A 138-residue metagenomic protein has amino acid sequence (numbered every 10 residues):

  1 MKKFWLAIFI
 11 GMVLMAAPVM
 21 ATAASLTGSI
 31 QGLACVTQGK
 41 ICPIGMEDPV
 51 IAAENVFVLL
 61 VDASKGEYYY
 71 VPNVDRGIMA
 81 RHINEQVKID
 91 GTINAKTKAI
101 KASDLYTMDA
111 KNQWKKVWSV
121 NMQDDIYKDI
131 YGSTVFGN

Functional and structural regions predicted by a protein language model:
M1-K2: N-terminal secretory signal peptides that target proteins for export/translocation
W5-L6, V19-A23: Compositionally biased, disordered extreme N-termini, encompassing classical targeting presequences
L6-I8, G28-S29: Short helix-onset patch at the extreme N-terminus, typifying the N->h transition of secretory signal peptides
A7-A17: Bacterial N-terminal signal peptides
T22-N138: OB-fold and OB-like single-stranded nucleic-acid-recognition modules and their adjacent interaction interfaces
